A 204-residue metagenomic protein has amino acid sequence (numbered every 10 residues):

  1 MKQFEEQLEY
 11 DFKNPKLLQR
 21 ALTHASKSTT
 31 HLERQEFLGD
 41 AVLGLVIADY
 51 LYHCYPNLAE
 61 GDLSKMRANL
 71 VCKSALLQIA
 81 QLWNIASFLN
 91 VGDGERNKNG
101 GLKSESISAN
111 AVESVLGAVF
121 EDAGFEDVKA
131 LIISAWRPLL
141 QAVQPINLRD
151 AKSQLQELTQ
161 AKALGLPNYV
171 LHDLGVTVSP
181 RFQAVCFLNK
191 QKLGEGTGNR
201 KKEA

Functional and structural regions predicted by a protein language model:
M1-E203: Double-stranded RNA-binding/processing signature
